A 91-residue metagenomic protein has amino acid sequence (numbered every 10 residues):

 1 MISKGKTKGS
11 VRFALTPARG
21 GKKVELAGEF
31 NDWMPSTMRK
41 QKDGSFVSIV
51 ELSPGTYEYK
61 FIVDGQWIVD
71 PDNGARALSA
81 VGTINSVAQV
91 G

Functional and structural regions predicted by a protein language model:
K4-P54, Q66-G91: Aromatic-rich carbohydrate-binding modules that target alpha-glucans
Y57-Y59: A short tyrosine-centered beta-strand micro-motif
